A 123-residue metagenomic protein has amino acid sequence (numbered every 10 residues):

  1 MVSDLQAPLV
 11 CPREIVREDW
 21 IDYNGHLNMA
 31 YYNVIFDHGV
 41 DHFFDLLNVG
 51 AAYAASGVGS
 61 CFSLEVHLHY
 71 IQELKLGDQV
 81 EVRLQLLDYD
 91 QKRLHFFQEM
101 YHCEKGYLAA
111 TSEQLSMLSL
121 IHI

Functional and structural regions predicted by a protein language model:
M1-L46: Catalytic strand-loop segment that frames the active site of acyl-thioester-processing enzymes
F43-D88, K92-L94: Hydrophobic beta-strand-centered segment that forms part of the acyl-chain substrate-binding groove
I71, Y101-C103: A generic structural motif
F97: Basic, polyanion-binding surface patches
A110-S112: A structural microfeature
I121-I123: Conserved small/polar residues in nucleotide/adenosyl-binding loops
